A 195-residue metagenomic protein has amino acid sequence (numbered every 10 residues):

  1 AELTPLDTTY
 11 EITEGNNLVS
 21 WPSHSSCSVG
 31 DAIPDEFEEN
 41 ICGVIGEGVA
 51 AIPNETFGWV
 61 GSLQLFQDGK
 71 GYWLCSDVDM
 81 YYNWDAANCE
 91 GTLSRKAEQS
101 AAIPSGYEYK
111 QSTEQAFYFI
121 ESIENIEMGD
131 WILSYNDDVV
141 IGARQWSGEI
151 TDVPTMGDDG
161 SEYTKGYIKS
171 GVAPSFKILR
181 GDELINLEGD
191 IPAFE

Functional and structural regions predicted by a protein language model:
A1-E195: N-terminal exported-region signature
